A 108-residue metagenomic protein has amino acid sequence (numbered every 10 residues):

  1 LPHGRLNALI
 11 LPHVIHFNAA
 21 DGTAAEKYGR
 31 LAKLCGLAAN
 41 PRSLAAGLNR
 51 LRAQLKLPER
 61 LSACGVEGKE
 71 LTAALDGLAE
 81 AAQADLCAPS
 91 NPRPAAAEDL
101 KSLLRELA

Functional and structural regions predicted by a protein language model:
L1-A73: Gly/Pro-rich interdomain helix-loop hinge
T72-A108: Short, amphipathic C-terminal "tail helix"
